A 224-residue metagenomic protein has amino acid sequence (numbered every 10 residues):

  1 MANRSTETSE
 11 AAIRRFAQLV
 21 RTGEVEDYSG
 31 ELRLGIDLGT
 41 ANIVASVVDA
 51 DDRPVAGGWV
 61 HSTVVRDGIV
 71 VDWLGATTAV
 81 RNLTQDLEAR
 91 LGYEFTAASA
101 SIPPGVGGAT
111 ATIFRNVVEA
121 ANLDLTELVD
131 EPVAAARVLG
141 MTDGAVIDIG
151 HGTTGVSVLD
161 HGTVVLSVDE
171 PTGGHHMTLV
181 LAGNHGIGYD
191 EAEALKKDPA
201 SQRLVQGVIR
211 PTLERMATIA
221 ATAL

Functional and structural regions predicted by a protein language model:
M1-T40, V44-I149, H161-E170, G174-L224: Nucleotide/phosphate-binding catalytic cleft detector across ATP-hydrolyzing and phosphate-transferring enzymes
G155-S157: A structural feature that tracks compact, well-ordered secondary-structure segments with a strong bias toward
